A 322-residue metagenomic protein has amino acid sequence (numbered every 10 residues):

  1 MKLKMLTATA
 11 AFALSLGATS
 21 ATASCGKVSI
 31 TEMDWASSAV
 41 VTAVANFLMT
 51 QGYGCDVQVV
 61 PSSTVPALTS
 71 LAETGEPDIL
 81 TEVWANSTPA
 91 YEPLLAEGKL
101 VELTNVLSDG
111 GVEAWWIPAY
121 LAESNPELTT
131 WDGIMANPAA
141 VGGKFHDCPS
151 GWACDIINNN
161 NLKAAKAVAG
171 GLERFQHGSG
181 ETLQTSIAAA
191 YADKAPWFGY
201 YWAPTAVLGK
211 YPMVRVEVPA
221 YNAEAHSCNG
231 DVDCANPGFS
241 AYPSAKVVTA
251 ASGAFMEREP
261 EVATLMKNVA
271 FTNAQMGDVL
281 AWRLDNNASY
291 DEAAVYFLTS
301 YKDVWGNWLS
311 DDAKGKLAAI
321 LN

Functional and structural regions predicted by a protein language model:
S24-S37, C55-V60, G142-H146, M266: Short, well-ordered beta-strand elements
S37, N160-G170, H177-K194, G199 (+2 more regions): An extracytoplasmic/periplasmic, membrane-proximal ligand-sensing/linker region
T42, V60-K99, S186, A206-Y211: Pocket-flanking alpha-helical
A45-Y53, P138-E173: Ligand-binding cleft/hinge of the Venus flytrap
T69-L71, P77-T81, A153-N229: Ligand-binding pocket segment of bilobal, Venus flytrap-like solute-binding proteins
L100-G151: A conserved helix-loop-strand patch within extracytoplasmic ligand-binding domains of the periplasmic binding
E113-E123, K246-R258, A281-W282: A bilobed periplasmic-binding-protein/Venus flytrap-type ligand-binding module shared by bacterial periplasmic
V207-A270: C-terminal lobe and pocket-closing loops of periplasmic/extracytoplasmic Venus-flytrap solute-binding proteins
